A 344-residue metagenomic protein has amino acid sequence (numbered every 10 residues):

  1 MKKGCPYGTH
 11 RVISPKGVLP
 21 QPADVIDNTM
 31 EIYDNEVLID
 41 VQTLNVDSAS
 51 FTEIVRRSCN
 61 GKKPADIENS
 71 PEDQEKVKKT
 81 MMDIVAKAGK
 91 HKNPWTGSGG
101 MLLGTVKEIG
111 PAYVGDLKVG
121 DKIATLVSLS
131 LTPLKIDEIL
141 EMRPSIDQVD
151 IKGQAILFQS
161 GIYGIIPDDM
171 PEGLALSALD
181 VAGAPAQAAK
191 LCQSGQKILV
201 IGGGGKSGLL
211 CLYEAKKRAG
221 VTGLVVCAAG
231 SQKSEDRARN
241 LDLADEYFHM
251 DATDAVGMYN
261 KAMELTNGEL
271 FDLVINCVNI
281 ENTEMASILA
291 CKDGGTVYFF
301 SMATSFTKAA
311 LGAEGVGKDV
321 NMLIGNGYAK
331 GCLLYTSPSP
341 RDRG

Functional and structural regions predicted by a protein language model:
M30-N45, R56-L129: Glycine-rich beta-strand-centered segment in the early N-terminal region that forms part of a ligand/cofactor-binding
V85-K92, T96, G100-L103, A112 (+1 more regions): NAD(P)H dinucleotide-binding glycine-rich loop of Rossmann-like/cofactor-binding domains, especially the beta1-alpha1
M170-D251: Mid-domain Rossmann-like dinucleotide-binding core that forms the NAD(H)/NADP(H) cofactor-binding site
A244, L270-F271, G315: Local beta-strand N-terminus motif with an aromatic residue
V256-G268: Short amphipathic alpha-helix with an adjacent loop that forms part of the alpha/beta core around
I275: N-terminal Rossmann-like NAD(P) cofactor-binding module of classical short-chain dehydrogenase/reductase
V278-L334: Glycine-rich phosphate-binding loop and adjacent beta-alpha segment of Rossmann(oid) nucleotide-cofactor-binding
Y335-D342: Conserved small/polar residues in nucleotide/adenosyl-binding loops
